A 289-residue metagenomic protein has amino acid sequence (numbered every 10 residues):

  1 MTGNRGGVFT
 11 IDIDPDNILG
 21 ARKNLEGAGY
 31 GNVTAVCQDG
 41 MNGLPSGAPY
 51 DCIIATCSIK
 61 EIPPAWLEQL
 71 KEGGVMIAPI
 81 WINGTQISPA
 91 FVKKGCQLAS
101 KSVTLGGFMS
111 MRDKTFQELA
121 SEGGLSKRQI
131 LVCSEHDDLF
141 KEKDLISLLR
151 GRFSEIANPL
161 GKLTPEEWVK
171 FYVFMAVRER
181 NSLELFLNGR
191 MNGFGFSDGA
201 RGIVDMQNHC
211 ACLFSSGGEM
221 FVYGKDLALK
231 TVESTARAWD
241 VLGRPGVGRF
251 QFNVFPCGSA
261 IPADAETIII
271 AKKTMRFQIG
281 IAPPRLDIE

Functional and structural regions predicted by a protein language model:
M1-I77, W81-N83: Conserved nucleotide-cofactor-binding alpha/beta core module
T10-D12, Q97-K101, G218: Short flexible/disordered coil segments
A35, F91, V103, V232-T235: Generic structural hydrophobic/aromatic packing signal, biased to beta-strands
C37, C52, C57, C96 (+3 more regions): Generic recognition of cysteine residues
G40-M41, G107, H209-C210: Short amphipathic alpha-helical segments, especially helix-boundary/capping motifs
I54, I59-G193, R276-I288: Class I SAM-binding transferase module
R190-E289: C-terminal target-recognition/interaction regions appended to catalytic cores
